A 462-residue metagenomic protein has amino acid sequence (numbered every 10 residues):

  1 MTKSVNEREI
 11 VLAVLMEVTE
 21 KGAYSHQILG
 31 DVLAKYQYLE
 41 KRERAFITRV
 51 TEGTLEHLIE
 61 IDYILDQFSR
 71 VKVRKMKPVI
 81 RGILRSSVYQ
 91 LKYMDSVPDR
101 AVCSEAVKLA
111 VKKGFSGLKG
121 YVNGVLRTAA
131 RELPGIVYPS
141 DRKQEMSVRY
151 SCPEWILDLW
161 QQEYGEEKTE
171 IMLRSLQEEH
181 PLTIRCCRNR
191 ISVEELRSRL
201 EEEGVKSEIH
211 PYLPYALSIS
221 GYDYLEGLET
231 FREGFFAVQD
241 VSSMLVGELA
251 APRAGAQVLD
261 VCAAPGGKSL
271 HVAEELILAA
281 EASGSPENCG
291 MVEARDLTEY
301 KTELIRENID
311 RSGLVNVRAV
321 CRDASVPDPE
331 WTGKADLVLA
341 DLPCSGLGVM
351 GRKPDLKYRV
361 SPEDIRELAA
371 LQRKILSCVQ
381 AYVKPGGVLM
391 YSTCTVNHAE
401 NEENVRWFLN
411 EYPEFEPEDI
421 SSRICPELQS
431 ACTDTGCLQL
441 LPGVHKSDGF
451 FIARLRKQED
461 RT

Functional and structural regions predicted by a protein language model:
M1-T462: S-adenosylmethionine
